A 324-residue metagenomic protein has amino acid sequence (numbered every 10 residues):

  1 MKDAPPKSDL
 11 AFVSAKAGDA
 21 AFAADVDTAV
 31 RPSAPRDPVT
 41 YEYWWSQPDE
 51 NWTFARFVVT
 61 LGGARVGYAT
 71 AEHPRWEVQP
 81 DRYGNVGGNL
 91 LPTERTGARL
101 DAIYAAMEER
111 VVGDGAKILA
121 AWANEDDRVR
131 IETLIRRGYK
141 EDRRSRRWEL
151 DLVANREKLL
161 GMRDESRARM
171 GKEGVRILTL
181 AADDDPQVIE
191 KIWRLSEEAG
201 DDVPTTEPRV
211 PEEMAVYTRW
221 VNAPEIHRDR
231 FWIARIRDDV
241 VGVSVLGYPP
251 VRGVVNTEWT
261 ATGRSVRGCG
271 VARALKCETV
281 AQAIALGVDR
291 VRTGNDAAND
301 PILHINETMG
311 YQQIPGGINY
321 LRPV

Functional and structural regions predicted by a protein language model:
M1-P5, P92-D185, I318-R322: Acyl-donor-binding surface of acyltransferase catalytic domains
M1-W44, W52, E165-P211: Short amphipathic alpha-helix that is part of the acyltransferase structural core
K16-A20, D27-D126, I236, V240-G263 (+1 more regions): Conserved donor-binding loop and adjoining core beta-sheet/short helix segment in diverse acyl/aminoacyl transferases
A23, M107, R130, I192 (+2 more regions): Aromatic/hydrophobic pocket-lining residues that form π-stacking "cages" and hydrophobic walls in ligand
Q47-N51, N222-H227: Short loop/turn motifs at secondary-structure junctions and domain boundaries
T96-E109, T262, G268-A281, H304 (+1 more regions): Conserved acetyl-CoA-binding loop-helix of GNAT-fold acetyltransferases
R137-L159, R230, A281-V324: Active-site/acyl-donor-binding loops of N-acyltransferases
V241-T260, G268-E278, Q282-R292: Extended hydrophobic/aromatic segments used for targeting, binding, or gating
